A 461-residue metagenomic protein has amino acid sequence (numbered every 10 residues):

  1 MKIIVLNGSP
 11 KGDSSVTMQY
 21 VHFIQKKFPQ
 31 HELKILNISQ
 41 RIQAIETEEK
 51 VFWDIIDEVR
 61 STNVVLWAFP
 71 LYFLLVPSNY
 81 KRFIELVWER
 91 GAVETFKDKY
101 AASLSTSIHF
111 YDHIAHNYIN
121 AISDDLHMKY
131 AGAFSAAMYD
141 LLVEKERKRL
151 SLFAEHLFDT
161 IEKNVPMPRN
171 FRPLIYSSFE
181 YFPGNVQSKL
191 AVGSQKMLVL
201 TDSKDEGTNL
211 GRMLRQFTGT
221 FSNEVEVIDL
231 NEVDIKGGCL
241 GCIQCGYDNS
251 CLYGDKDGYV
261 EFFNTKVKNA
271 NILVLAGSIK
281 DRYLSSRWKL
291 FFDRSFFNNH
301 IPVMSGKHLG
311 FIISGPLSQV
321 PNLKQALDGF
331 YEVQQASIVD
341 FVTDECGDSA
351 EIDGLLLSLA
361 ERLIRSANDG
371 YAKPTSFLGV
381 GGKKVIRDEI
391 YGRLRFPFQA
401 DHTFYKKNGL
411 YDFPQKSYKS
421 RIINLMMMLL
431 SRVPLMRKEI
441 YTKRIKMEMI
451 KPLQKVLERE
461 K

Functional and structural regions predicted by a protein language model:
M1-R90, L152-F158, R169-H300, G354-I364 (+2 more regions): N-terminal beta1-alpha1-beta2 submodule of the flavodoxin-like/Rossmannoid cofactor-binding fold
P10-G12, I42, F73, T106-F110 (+5 more regions): Short histidine/acidic/glycine/proline-rich micro-motifs that form metal- and phosphate-coordinating active-site loops
V16, Y111, L142-K145, R149 (+1 more regions): Catalytic cores of large soluble enzymes that bind and process phosphate-bearing ligands
L86-R90, L104-F110, I122-K129, H156-T160 (+3 more regions): Mid-sequence acidic-hydrophobic segments that form the walls of catalytic/ligand-binding cavities or oligomerization
A92-E94: Conserved helix-turn-beta segment immediately C-terminal to the redox Cys motif in thioredoxin-like folds
K97-M138, S305-T343: Short, glycine-/small-residue-rich phosphate/pyrophosphate-handling segment
A115-I119, E146-F153, N209, L323: Internal, well-ordered alpha-helical segments in soluble enzyme and binding-protein domains
D124-F171, V333-G354, S358, R362-G370: A charged, well-structured terminal subsegment
